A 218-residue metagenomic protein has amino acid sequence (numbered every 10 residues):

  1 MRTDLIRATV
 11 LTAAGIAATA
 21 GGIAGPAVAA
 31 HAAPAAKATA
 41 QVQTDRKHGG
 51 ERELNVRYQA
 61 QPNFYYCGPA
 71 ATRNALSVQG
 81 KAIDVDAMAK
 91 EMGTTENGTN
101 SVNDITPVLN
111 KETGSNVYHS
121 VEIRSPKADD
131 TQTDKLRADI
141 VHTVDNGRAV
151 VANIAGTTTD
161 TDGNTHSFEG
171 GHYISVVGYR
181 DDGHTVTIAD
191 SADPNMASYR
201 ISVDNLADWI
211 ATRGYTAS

Functional and structural regions predicted by a protein language model:
R2-K111, T158, N164-T165, D182: Active-site-adjacent structural segments surrounding the nucleophilic cysteine of cysteine proteases and isopeptidases
A87, E91-S218: Conserved active-site-adjacent core of cysteine acyl-enzyme catalytic domains
